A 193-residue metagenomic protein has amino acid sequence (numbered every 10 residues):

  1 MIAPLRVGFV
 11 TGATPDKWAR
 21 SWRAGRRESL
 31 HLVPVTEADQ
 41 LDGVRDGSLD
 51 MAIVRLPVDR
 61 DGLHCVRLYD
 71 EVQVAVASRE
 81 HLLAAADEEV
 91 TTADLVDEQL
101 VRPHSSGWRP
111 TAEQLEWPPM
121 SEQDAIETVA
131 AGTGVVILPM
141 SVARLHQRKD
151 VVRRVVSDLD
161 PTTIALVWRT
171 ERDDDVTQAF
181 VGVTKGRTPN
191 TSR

Functional and structural regions predicted by a protein language model:
M1-P34, D42: Short alpha-helix C-terminal cap/hinge motif
P4-V10, A52, V76, V101 (+2 more regions): Short, well-ordered beta-strand segments
A13, M140-S141: Alpha-helix/helix-capping structural signal
K17, R154-R193: A late-sequence structural motif
W18-W22, A38-Q73, A86, D150-R154: Short beta-strand-centered segments that line the small-molecule binding cleft or hinge of alpha/beta clamshell
G25, C65-V72, V76-T133, V142-L159 (+1 more regions): C-terminal regulatory
V33-D42, P118-A125: Short helix-initiation/N-cap motifs at beta->coil->alpha
V35, L49-R55, M120, I137-P139: Short beta-strand and adjacent tight-turn residues that come in two discontinuous sequence segments and form the edges
